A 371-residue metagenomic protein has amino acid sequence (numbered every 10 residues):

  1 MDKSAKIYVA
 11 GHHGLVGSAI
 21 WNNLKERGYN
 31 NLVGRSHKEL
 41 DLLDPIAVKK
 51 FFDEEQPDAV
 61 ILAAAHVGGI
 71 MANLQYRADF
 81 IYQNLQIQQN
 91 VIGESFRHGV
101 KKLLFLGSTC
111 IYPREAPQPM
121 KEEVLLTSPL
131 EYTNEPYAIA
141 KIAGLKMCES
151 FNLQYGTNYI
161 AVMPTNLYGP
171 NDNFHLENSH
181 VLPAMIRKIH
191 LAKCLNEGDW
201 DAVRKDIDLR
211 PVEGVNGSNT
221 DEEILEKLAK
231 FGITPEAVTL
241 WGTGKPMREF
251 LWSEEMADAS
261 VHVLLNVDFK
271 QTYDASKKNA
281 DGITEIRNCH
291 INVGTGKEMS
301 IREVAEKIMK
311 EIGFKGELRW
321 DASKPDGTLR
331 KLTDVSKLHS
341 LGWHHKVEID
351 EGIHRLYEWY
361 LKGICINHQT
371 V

Functional and structural regions predicted by a protein language model:
A10, R35, A63-A64, L103-T109 (+1 more regions): SDR active-site strand-loop-helix element
G11, L15, A19-R27, L191-V371: C-terminal substrate-binding subdomain of Rossmann-fold SDR/epimerase-dehydratase oxidoreductases
K25-K50: Adenosine-cofactor binding site in Rossmann-like domains, unifying the SAM/SAH pocket of S-adenosylmethionine-dependent
P45-L85, E94-R97, T109, R114: NAD(P)H-binding glycine-rich loop region in Rossmannoid oxidoreductase-like domains and their noncatalytic homologs
I81, L85, T133-L145, H175-P183 (+2 more regions): Short-chain dehydrogenase/reductase
I87, V91-S95, M147-C148, A259 (+1 more regions): Hydrophobic positions on the long internal alpha-helix of Rossmann-like NAD(P)-dependent oxidoreductase domains
Q89-N134, I160, N173: Conserved Rossmann-fold NAD(P)-dependent oxidoreductase catalytic core, especially the SDR/UDP-sugar
Y132-T165, V181-E197: Active-site Tyr-X1-5-Lys
